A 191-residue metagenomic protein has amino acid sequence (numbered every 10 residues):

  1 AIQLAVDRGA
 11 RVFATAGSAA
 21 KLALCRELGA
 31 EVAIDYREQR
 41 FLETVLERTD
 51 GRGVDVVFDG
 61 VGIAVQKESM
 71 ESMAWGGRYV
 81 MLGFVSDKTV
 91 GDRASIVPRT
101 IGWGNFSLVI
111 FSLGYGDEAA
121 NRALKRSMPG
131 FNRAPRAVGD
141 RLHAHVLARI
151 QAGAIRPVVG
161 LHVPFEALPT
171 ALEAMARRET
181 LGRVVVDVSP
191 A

Functional and structural regions predicted by a protein language model:
A1-A191: Terminal helix/beta-alpha structural elements that buttress the NAD(P)+-binding lobe
